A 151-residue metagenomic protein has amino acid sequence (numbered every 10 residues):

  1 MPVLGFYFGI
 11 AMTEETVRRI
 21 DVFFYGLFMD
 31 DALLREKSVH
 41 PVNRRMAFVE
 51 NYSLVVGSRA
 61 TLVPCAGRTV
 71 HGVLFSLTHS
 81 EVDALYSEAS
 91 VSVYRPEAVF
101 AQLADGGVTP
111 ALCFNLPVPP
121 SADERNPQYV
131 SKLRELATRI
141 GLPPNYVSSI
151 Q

Functional and structural regions predicted by a protein language model:
F8, T13-Q151: Glycine-aromatic micro-motifs
